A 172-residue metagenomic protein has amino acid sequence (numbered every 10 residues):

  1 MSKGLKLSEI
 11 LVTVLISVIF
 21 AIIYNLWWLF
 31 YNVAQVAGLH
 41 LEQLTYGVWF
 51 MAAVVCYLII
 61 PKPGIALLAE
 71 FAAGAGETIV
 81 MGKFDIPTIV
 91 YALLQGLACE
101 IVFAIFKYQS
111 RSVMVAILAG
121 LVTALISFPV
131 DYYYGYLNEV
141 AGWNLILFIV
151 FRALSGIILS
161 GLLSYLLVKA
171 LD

Functional and structural regions predicted by a protein language model:
S2-C56: Hydrophobic transmembrane alpha-helices
L5-T13, E42, Y46-F50, A66 (+5 more regions): Residue-level signature of transmembrane alpha-helical entry/exit and packing/kink sites in multi-pass membrane
I16-Y24, A52-A53, A73, E77 (+4 more regions): Alpha-helical transmembrane segments of multipass membrane proteins
L29-L39, I105-R111, W143, D172: Membrane interface segments of multi-pass transport proteins and intramembrane proteases
N32-V33, A73-I101, D131-Y134: Interfacial aromatic-anchored transmembrane helix boundaries in multi-pass membrane proteins
Y57-L68, I105-M114: Membrane-helix interface "capping/anchor" motifs
I65-A75, V115-A124: Central hydrophobic cores of alpha-helical transmembrane segments in multi-pass integral membrane proteins
Q109-D172: Membrane-embedded alpha-helical hairpins and interfacial helices in multi-pass inner-membrane proteins
